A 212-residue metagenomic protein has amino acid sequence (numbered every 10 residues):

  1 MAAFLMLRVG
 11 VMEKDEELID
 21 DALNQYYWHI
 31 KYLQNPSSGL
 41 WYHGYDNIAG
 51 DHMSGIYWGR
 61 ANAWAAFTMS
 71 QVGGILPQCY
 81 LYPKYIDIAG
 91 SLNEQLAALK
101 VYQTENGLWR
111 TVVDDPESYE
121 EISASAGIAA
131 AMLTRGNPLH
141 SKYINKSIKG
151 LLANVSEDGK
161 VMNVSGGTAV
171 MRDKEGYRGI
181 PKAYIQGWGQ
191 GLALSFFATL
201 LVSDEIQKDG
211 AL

Functional and structural regions predicted by a protein language model:
A2-D15, W64-L81, A126-L139, L192-Q207: Well-ordered alpha-helical scaffold segments within catalytic/enzyme domains
V9-E17, D51-I56: Active-site cleft segment of glycoside hydrolase catalytic domains centered on the general acid/base Glu
E16-Y42, I88-G107, Y143-K160: Long, well-ordered core segments of solenoidal/helical folds
L40-R60: Acidic/Ser/Thr-rich, low-complexity mid-to-C-terminal regulatory regions of eukaryotic proteins
G44-A49, L108-P116: Short linear capping/connector segments at secondary-structure termini
A66-V113: Oxyanion-binding "anion nests"
W109, D115-L212: CBM-like carbohydrate-recognition segments
